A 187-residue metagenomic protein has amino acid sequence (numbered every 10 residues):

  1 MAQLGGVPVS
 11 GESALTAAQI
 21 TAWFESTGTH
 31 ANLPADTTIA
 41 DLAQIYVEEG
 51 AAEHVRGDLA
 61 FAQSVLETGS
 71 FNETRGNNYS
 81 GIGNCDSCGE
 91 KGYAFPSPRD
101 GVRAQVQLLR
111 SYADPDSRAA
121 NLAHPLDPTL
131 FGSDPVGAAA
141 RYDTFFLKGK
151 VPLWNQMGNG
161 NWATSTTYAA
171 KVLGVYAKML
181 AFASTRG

Functional and structural regions predicted by a protein language model:
M1-G187: Catalytic cores of secreted/periplasmic lytic hydrolases that degrade extracellular macromolecules
